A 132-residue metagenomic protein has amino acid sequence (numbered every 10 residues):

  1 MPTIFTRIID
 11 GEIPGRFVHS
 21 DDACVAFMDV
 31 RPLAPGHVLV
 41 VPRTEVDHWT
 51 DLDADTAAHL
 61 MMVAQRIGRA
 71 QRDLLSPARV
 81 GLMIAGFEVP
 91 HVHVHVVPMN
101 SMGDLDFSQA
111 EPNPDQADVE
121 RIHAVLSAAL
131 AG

Functional and structural regions predicted by a protein language model:
M1-G132: HIT superfamily nucleotide-processing domains
